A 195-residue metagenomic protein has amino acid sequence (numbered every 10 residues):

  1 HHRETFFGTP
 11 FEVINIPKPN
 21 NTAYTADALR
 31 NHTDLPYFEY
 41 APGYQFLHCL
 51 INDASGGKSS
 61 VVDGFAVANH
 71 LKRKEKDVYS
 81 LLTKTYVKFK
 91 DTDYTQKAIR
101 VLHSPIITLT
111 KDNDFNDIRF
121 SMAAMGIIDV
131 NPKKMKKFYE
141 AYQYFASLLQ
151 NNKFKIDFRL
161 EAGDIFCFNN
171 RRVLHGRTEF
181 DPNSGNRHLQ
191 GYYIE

Functional and structural regions predicted by a protein language model:
H1-E195: Active-site environment of non-heme Fe oxygenases that use a 2-His-1-carboxylate facial triad
